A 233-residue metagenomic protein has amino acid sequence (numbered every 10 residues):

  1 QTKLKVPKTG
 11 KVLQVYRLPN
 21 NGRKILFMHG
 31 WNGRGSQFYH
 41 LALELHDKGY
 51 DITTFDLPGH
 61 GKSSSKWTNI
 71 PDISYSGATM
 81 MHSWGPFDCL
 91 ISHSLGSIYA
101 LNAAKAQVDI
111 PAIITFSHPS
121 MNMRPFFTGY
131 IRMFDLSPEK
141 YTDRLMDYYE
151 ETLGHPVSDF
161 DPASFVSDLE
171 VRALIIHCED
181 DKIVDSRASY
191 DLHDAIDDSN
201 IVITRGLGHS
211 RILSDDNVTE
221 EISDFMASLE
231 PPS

Functional and structural regions predicted by a protein language model:
Q1-L18: N-terminal cap/lid segment of alpha/beta-hydrolase-fold proteins
G35, A42-S64: Conserved alpha/beta-hydrolase
W67-D88: Alpha/beta-hydrolase active-site loop
I91-G96, A100: Gly/Ala-rich beta-loop-alpha elbow adjacent to hydrolase catalytic centers
V108-H155: Hydrolase active-site cap/lid region
P162, V171, D185-D194: Short alpha-helix in the alpha/beta-hydrolase fold that links the catalytic acid
D168-E170, I175-H177, D181: Short beta-strand/loop motif that positions the catalytic acidic residue of the alpha/beta-hydrolase fold
L207-N217: Catalytic histidine-centered segment of alpha/beta-hydrolase-like enzymes
